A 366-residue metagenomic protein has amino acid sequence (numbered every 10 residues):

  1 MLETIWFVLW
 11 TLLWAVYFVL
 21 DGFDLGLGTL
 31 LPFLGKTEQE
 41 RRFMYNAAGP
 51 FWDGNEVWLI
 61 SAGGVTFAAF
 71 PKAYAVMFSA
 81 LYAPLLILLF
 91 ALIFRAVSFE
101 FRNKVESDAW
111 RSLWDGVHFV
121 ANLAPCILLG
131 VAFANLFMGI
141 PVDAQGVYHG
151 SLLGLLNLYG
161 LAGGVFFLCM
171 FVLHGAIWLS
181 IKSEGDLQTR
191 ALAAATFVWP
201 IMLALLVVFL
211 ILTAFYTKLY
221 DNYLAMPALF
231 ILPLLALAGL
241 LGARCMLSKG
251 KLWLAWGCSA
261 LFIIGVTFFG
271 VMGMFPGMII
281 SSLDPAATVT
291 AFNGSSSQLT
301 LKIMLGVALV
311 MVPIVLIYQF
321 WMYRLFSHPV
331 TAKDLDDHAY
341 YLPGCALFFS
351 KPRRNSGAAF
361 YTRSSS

Functional and structural regions predicted by a protein language model:
M1-G54, I60-G63: N-terminal signal-anchor module of multipass membrane proteins
L27-P50, A68-P71, E100-S112, G175-A194 (+4 more regions): Juxtamembrane membrane-water interface segments of multi-pass membrane proteins, especially cytoplasmic-side
F51-A124, D143, L219-P227: Membrane-interface helix-loop-helix modules in multi-pass inner-membrane proteins
F101-A255, F269: Long, contiguous internal "core" modules enriched in hydrophobic/ aromatic residues
L155-M170, S296-V315: Hydrophobic alpha-helical transmembrane segments
I264-A286: Juxtamembrane non-transmembrane "cap" segments at the membrane-aqueous interface of multi-pass membrane proteins
S281-I303: Short, membrane-exposed interhelical loops at transmembrane-helix boundaries
C345, P352-Y361, S365: Short, often N-terminal, low-complexity regions that either remain intrinsically disordered or form a short helix
